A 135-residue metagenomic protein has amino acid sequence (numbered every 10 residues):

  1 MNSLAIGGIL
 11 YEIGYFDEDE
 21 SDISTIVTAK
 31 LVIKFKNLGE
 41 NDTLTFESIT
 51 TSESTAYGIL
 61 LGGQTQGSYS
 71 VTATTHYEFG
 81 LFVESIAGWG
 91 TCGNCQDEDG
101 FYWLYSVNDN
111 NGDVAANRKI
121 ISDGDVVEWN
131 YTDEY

Functional and structural regions predicted by a protein language model:
M1-Y135: Ubiquitin-like/PB1-type beta-grasp interaction modules and other compact soluble beta-rich domains
